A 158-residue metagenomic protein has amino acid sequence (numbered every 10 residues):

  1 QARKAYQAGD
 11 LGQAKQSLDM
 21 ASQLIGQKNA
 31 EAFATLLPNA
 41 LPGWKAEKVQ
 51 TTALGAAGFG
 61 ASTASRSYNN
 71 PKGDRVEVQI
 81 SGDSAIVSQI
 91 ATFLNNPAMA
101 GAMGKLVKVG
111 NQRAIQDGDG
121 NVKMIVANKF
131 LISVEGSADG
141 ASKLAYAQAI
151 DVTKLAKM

Functional and structural regions predicted by a protein language model:
Q1-A8, G12-D19, A102-M158: A short, solvent-exposed beta-edge/loop patch
Q1-T63, A145-M158: N-terminal "mature-domain start" segment
S17, S22, S62-S67, S81-S84 (+4 more regions): Generic serine detector
A30-D117: Short, solvent-exposed recognition patches
